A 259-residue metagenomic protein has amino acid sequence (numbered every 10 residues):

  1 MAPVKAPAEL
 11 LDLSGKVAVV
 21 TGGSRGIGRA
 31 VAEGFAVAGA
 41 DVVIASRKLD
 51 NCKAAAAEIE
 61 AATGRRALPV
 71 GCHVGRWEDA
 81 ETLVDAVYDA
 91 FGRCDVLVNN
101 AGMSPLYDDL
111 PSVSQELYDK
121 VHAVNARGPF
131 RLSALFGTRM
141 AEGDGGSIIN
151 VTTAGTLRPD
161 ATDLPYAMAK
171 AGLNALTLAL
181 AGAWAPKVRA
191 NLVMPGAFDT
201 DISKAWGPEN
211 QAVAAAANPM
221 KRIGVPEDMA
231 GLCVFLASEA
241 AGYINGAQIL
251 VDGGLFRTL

Functional and structural regions predicted by a protein language model:
A2, L192, V213-I244, V251-G253: C-terminal helical subdomain
A2-L10, S104-Y107, R158, V234 (+1 more regions): Short C-terminal tail/terminal secondary-structure segment of NAD(P)H-dependent dehydrogenase/reductase domains
V17, S24-G26: Conserved glycine-rich cofactor-binding loop
L49, G71-T82, Q115, E227-D228: The beta1-alpha1 cofactor-binding region of Rossmann-like NAD(H)/NADP(H)-dependent oxidoreductases
D108-L110, S114-K120, S203, A214: Substrate-binding pocket helix/loop in short-chain dehydrogenase/reductase
S133, A169, T177: Active-site helix of classical SDR
T138, A181-P186, G242: Alpha-helical segment proximal to the catalytic Tyr-Lys
